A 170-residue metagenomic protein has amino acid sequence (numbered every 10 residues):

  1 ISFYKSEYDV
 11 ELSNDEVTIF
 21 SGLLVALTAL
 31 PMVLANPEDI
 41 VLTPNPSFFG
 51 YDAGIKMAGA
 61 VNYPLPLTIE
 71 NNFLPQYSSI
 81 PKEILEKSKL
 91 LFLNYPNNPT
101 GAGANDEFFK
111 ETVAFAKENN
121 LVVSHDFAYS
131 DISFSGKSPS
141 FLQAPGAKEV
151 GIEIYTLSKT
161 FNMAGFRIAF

Functional and structural regions predicted by a protein language model:
I1-I40: Phosphate-binding glycine-rich loop
N14-D15, M32-L93, A114: PLP-dependent aminotransferase-like
F20, Y63-L65, I154: Hydrophobic residues at beta-strand termini and immediately following loops that shape nucleotide-binding pockets
L27, Y51-D52, T100-G101: Glycine/Thr-rich phosphate-binding loops of Rossmann-like dinucleotide-binding domains
D39, A60, E118-V122, A147-E149: A short helix->loop->beta-strand "cap" motif at the edges of active sites that frequently abuts
I69-S135: Active-site phosphate-binding strand-loop segment of PLP-dependent enzymes
A144-F170: Active-site PLP attachment segment
